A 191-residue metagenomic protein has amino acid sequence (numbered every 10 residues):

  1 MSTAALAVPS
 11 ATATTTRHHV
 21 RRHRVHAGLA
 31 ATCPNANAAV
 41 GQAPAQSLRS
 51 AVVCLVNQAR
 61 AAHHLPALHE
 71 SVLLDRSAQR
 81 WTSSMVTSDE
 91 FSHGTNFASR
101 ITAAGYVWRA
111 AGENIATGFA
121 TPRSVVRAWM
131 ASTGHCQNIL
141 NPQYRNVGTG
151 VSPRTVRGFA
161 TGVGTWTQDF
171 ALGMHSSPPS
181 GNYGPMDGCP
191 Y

Functional and structural regions predicted by a protein language model:
M1-T14: Secretory targeting and sorting signals
T14-G28: Polycationic, low-complexity disordered segments in secreted or periplasmic proteins
H26-T87: A short alpha-helix/helix-coil micro-patch that ends at or immediately precedes a cysteine
A31-T32, P122-Y191: Disulfide-stabilized extracellular recognition modules
S50-Q58, V72-S83, S99, E113 (+4 more regions): Solvent-exposed, polar/charged alpha-helical surfaces in well-ordered, non-transmembrane soluble domains, broadly
A61-H63, Y106, A110-A111, Y144-V147: Loop/turn elements at helix/coil->beta-strand transitions in domains of secreted/extracellular proteins
A62, V86-T87, G94, S124-V125 (+1 more regions): Short, solvent-exposed loop/turn elements at domain surfaces
D75-A120, I139-N141: Short, surface-exposed glycine/acidic/tryptophan-bearing loops
